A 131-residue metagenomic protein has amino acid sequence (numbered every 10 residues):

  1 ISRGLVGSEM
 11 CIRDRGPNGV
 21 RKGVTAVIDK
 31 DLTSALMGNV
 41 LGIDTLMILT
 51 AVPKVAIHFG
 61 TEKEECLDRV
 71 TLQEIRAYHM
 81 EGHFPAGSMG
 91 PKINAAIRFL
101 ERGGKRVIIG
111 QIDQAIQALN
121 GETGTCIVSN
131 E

Functional and structural regions predicted by a protein language model:
I1-I12: Single conserved hydrophobic/aromatic residue that forms the stacking wall/gate of nucleotide- or nucleobase-binding
R3, A26-V27, S88: Glycine- and other small-residue-rich loops at beta-strand/loop junctions that grip anionic moieties
R13, L41-A56, R106-I112: Glycine-rich phosphate/pyrophosphate-binding loops and their adjacent beta-strand/loop elements at enzyme active sites
R13-R15, K30-L36, A56-H58, I93: Short glycine/serine/threonine-rich phosphate/pyrophosphate-binding segments that cradle anionic phosphate groups
N18-V20: Conserved Motif II region of HX4D acyltransferases
K22-M47, E64-H83: Gly/Ser/Thr-rich active-site loops/lids in small-molecule metabolic enzymes that frequently grip phosphoryl groups
I57-E131: ATP/nucleoside-binding phosphotransfer catalytic cores, i.e., glycine-rich phosphate-binding loops
